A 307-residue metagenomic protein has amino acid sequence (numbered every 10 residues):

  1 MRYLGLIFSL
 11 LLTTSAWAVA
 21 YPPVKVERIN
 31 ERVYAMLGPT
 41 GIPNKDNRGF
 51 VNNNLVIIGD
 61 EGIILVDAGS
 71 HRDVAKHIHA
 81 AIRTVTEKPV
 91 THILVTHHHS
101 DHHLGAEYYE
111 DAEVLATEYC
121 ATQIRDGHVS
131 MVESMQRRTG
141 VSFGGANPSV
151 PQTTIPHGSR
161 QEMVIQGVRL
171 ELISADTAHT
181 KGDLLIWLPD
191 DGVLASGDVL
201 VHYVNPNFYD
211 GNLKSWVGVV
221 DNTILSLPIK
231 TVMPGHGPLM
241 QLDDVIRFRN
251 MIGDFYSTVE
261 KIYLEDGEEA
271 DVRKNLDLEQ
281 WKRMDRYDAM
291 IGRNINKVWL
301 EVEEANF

Functional and structural regions predicted by a protein language model:
G5-S15: Bacterial N-terminal signal peptides
L11, V19, L225-L227, L239-F307: Accessory terminal helices/loops
A18-K25: Cleaved targeting-peptide boundary
N30-A81, L184-S196: Conserved beta-strand hairpin/beta-sheet module of binuclear metal-dependent hydrolase folds, prominently
R32, I57, D67, I82 (+10 more regions): Divalent metal-coordination and catalytic microenvironments
L37-N52, D126, S130-E133, Y203-L213: Acidic/histidine-rich helix-loop elements that form or flank divalent-metal/phosphate-binding sites at the catalytic
G62-I64, S70-R72, E162, R169-D254 (+1 more regions): Metallo-beta-lactamase
A75, A80-E162, K181, S257: Active-site HxH/HxHxD metal-binding segment of metal-dependent hydrolases
